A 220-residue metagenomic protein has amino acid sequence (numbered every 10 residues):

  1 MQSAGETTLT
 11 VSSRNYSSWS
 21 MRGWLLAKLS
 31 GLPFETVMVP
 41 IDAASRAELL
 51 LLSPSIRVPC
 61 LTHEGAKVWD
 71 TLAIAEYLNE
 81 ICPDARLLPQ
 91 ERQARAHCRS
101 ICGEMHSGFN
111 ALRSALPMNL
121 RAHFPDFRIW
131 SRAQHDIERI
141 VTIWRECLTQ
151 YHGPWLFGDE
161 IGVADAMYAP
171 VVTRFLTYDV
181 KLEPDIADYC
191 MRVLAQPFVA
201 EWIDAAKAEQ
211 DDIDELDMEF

Functional and structural regions predicted by a protein language model:
M1-W130: GST-like domain detector, emphasizing the conserved glutathione-binding G-site in the N-terminal thioredoxin-like
V37, T71, D185, I203-D204: Residue-level detector of family-conserved "landmark" positions at structurally sensitive sites
I41-D42, Y189, K207: Conserved beta-strand edge residues that scaffold enzyme active sites
L51, A195, D204: Phosphate-coordinating loops and pocket residues in cytosolic domains that bind phosphorylated ligands
M105, F109-P197: GST-like fold's C-terminal all-alpha helical module
A206-F220: Acidic/histidine-enriched, glycine/proline-rich intrinsically disordered or flexible terminal extensions
